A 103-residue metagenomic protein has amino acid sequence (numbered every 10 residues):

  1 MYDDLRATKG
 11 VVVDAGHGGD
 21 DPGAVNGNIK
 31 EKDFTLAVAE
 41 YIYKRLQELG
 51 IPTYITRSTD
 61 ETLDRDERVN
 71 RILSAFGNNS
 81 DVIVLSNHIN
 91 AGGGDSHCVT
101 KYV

Functional and structural regions predicted by a protein language model:
M1-R71, N79-D81, G93: Active-site histidine-acidic residue metal-binding/catalytic motifs, centered on HxH/HExxH-like signatures
D14, S86-H88: Short beta-strand segments
I55-R57, S86, K101: Structural signal for conserved beta-strand scaffold positions within catalytic alpha/beta enzyme cores
I72-A75, L85: Hydrophobic/aromatic-rich core segments of domains that either
H88-A91, V103: Generic secondary-structure microfeatures
D95-V103: Short, surface-exposed, charged loop/turn segments at secondary-structure junctions
